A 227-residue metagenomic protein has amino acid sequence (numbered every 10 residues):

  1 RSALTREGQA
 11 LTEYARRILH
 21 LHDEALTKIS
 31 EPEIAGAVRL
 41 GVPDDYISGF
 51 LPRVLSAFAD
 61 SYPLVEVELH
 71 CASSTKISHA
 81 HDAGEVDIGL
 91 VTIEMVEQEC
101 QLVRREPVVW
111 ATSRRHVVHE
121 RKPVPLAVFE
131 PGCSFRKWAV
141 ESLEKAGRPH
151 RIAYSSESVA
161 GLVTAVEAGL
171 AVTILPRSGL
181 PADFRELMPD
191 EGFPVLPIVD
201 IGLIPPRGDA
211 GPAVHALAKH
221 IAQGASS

Functional and structural regions predicted by a protein language model:
A3-E31: Alpha-helical "hinge/linker" immediately C-terminal to small N-terminal DNA-binding modules
A35-V96: Central regulatory/effector-binding core of bacterial HTH transcription factors
R39-G41, G89, A127, T173 (+1 more regions): Short, well-ordered beta-strand segments
F50, E191-S227: A late-sequence structural motif
S73-S74, S134, V140, E144-P194: Hydrophobic hinge/microswitch elements
I93-E94, R114, P176-G179, R207: Short secondary-structure boundary segments
Q98-P131: Flexible hinge/capping segments at coil-to-helix
P125-A146, G211-A213: Secondary-structure junction motif
